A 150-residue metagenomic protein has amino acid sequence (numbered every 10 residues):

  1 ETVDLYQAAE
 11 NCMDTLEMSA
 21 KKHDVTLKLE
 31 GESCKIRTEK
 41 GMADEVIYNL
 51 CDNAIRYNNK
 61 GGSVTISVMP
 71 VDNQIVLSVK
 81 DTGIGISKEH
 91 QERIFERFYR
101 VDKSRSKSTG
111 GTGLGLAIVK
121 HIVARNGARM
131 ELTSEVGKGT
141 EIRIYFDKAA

Functional and structural regions predicted by a protein language model:
E1, G31, K35-G41: Conserved micro-motifs of the catalytic ATP-binding
E1-D14: A conserved beta-strand-to-alpha-helix junction within the catalytic ATP-binding
S19-L29: Short conserved segments within the C-terminal catalytic ATPase subdomain
G61-N73: Short beta-strand/loop element within the Bergerat-fold HATPase_c
D81: Acidic ATP/Mg2+-coordinating residue in the GHKL
I86-R100, K120: Short conserved segment of the HATPase_c
G127-A128: Conserved glycine-rich
